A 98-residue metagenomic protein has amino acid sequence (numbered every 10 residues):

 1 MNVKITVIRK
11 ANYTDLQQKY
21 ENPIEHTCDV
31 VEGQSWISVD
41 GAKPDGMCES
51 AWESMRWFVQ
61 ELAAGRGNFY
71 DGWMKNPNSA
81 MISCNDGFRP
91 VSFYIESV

Functional and structural regions predicted by a protein language model:
M1-N2, T14: Short, low-complexity N-terminal intrinsically disordered segments enriched in polar/charged residues
N2, S35-I37, P90: Intrinsic-disorder/low-complexity, polar/charged segments enriched in Ser/Thr/Lys/Arg/Asp/Glu/Gln
V3-R9: A short beta-strand micro-motif
R9-A11, A42: A broadly conserved detector of short glycine/acidic/proline-rich loop/turn motifs that flank catalytic sites and bind
N12-Q18: Short N-terminal binding/cap micro-motifs at the start of the first secondary-structure element
K19-K43: Short, flexible N-terminal segments of the mature chain
K43-S54: Short, Lys/Arg- and Gly-enriched loop/turn segments at beta-strand edges
M55-V98: Short, compact, well-ordered microdomains
